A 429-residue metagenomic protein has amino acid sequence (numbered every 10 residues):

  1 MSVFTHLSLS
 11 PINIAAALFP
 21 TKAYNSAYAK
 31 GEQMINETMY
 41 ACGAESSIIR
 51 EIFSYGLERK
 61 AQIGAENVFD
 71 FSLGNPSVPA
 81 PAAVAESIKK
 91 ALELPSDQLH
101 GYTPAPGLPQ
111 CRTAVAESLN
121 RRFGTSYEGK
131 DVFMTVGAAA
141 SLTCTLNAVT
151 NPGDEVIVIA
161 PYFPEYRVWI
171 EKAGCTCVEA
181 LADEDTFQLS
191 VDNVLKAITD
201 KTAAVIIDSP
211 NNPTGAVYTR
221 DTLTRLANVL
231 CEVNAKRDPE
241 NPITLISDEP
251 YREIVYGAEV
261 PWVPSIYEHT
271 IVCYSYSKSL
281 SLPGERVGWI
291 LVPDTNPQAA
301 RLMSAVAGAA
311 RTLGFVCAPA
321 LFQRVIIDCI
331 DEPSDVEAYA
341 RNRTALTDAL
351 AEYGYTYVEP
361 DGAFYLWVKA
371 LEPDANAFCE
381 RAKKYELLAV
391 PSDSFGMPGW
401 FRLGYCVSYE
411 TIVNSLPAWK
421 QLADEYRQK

Functional and structural regions predicted by a protein language model:
H6, P11-R50, K60-E93, P106 (+2 more regions): PLP-dependent class I/II
L57: Charged, glycine-enriched surface loops/patches that mediate electrostatic binding to polyanionic ligands
Q98-T103: Short, surface-exposed loop/turn segments at secondary-structure junctions
